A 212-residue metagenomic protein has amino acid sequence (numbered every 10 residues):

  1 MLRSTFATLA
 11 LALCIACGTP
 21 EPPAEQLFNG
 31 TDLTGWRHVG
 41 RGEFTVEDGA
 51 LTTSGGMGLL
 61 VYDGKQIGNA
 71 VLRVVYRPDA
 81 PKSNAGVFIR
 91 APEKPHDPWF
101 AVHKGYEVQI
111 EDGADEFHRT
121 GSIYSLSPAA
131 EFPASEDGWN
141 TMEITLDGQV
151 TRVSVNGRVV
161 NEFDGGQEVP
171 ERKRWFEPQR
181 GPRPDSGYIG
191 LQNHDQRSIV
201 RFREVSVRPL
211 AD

Functional and structural regions predicted by a protein language model:
T5-A16: Bacterial N-terminal signal peptides
C17-D212: Carbohydrate-interacting regions of secretory-pathway proteins
